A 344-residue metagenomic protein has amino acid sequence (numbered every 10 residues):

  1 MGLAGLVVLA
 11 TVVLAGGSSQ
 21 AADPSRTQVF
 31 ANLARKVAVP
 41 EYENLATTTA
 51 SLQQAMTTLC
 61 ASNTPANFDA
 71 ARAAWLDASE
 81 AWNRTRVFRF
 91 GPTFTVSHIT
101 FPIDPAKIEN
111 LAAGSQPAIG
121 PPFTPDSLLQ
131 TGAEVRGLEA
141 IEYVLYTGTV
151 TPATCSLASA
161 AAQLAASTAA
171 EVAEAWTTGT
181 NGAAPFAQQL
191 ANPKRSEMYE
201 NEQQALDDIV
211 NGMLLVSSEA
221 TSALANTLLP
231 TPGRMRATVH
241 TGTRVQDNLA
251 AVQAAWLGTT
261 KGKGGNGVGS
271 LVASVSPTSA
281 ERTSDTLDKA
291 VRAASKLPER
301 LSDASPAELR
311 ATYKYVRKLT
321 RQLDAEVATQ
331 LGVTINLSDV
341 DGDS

Functional and structural regions predicted by a protein language model:
M1-G2, S25: N-terminal leader/presequence-like segments
G2-V13: Bacterial N-terminal signal peptides
A15, S19-A21: Boundary at the C-terminal end of the N-terminal hydrophobic targeting segment
A22-S344: Mature extracytoplasmic or organellar-lumen-exposed domains after removal of signal/transit peptides
